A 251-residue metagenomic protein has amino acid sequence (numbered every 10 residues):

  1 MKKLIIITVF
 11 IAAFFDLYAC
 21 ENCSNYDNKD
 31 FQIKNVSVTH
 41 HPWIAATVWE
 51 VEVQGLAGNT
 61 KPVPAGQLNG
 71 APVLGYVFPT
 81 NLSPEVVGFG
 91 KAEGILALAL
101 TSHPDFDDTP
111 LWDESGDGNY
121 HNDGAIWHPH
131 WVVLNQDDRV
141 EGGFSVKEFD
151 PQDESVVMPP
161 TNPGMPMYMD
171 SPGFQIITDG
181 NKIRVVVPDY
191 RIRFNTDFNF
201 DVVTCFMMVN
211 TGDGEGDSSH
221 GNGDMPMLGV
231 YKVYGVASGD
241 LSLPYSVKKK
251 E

Functional and structural regions predicted by a protein language model:
L4-A13: Sec-dependent N-terminal signal peptides
L17-E21: Boundary at the C-terminal end of the N-terminal hydrophobic targeting segment
N22-N28: Intrinsically disordered, low-complexity eukaryotic regions enriched in glycine, serine and charged residues
F31-V38, W43-N135: Surface-exposed, glycine/proline- and aromatic-rich loop segments on solvent-exposed faces across compartments
L82-P84, D197-E251: Acidic/polar low-complexity flexible segments
G118-N119, A125, D189-Y190, D197-F200: Mixed-charge (acidic/basic) macromolecular-recognition segments
Q136-N195: Short helix-loop boundary/capping segments
